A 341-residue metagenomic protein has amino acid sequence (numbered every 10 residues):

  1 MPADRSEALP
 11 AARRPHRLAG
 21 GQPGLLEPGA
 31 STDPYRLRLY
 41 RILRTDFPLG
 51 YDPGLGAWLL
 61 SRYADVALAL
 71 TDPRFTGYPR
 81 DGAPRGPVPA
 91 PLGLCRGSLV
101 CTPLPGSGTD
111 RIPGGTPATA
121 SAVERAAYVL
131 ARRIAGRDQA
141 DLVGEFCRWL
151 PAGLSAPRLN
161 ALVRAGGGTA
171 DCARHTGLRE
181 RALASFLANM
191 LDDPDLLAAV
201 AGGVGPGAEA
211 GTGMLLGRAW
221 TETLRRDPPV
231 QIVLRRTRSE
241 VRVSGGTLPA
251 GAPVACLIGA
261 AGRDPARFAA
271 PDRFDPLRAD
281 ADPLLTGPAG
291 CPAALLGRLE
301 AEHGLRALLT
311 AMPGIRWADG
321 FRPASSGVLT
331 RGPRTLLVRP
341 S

Functional and structural regions predicted by a protein language model:
M1-T32, G205-M214, R316-S341: Actinobacteria-biased recognition of intrinsically disordered, low-complexity terminal regions
P2-A161, A266: Active-site substrate-recognition loop segments, prototypically the cytochrome P450 B′-helix/B-C loop
G106-S107, P157-E180: Cytochrome P450 catalytic core segment centered on helix I
G167-A173, G211-G245: Conserved cytochrome P450 K-helix E-x-x-R motif and the immediately C-terminal K′/meander segment
R179-M214, P292-P313: Cytochrome P450 catalytic-core helices
P194, G262-P271: Cytochrome P450 core scaffold surrounding the K-helix E-X-X-R motif and the conserved "meander" helix-loop region
R267-D272, P276-L336: Cytochrome P450 heme-thiolate "Cys pocket" and heme-binding signature region
